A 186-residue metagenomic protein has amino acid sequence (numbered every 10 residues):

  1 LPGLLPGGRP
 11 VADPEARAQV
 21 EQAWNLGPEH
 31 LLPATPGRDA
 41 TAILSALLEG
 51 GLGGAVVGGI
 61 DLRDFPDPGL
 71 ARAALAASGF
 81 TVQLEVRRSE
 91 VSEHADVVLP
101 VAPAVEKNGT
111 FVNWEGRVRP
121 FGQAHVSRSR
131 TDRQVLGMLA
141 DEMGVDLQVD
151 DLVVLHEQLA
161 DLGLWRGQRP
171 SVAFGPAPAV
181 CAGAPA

Functional and structural regions predicted by a protein language model:
L1-R169: Non-catalytic alpha/beta scaffold blocks inside enzyme catalytic domains
W165-A186: Long, compositionally biased stretches
